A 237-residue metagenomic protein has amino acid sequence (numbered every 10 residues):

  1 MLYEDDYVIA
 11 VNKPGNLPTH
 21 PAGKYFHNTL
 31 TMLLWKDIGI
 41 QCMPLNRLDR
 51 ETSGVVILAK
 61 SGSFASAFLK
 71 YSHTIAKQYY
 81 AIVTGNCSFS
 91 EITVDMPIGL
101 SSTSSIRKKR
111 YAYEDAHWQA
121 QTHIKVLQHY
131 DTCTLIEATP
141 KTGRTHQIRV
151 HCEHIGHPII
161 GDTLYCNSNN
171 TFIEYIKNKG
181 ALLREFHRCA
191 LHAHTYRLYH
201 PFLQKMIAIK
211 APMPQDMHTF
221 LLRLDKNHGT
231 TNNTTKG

Functional and structural regions predicted by a protein language model:
M1-G237: RNA pseudouridine synthases
